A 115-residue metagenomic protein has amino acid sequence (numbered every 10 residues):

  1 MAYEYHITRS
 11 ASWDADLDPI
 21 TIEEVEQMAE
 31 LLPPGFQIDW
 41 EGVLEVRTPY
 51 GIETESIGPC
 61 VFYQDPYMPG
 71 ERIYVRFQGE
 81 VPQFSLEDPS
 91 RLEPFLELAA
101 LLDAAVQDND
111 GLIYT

Functional and structural regions predicted by a protein language model:
M1-T115: Acidic (Asp/Glu-rich) sequence patches and key acidic residues that form negatively charged surfaces used
